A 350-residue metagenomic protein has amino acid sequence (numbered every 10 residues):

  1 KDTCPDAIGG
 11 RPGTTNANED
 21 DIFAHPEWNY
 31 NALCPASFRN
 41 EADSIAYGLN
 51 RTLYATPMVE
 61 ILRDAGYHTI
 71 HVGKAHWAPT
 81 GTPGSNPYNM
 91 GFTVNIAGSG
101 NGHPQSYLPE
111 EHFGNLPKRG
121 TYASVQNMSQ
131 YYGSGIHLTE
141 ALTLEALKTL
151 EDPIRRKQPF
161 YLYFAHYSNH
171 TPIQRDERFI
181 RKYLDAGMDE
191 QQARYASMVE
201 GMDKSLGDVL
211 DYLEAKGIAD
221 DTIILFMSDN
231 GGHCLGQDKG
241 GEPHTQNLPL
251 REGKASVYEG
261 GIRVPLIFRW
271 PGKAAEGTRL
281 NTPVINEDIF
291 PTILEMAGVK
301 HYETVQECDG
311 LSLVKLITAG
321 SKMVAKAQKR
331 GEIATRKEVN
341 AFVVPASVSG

Functional and structural regions predicted by a protein language model:
K1, G10-H25, G48, H71-S85 (+5 more regions): Short, solvent-exposed turn/loop segments enriched in Gly/Ser/Thr/Pro and often Arg
K1-P57, I61, Y67, G81-T82 (+6 more regions): Active-site segment of extracytoplasmic enzymes that catalyze sulfate/phosphate-ester chemistry
P12-D21, I45-T56, Y132-A141, E190-S205 (+5 more regions): A short beta-strand-to-alpha-helix junction
D64-I70, M90-T93, R155-L162, I218-I224 (+2 more regions): Loop/turn elements at helix/coil->beta-strand transitions in domains of secreted/extracellular proteins
T82-G91, T171-R178, D211-K273, I285: Histidine-centered active-site microenvironments of extracellular/periplasmic hydrolases and transferases
V94, G232-V257, A274-T278, T282 (+2 more regions): C-terminal cap/loop subdomain of S1 sulfatases and analogous C-terminal strand-loop tails that border
N101, Q105, N127-L162: Catalytic-adjacent loop/helix segments of enzymes that bind and process anionic phosphate/sulfate esters
E110-E111, L144-R194, H233-G241: Active-site His/acidic residue clusters
